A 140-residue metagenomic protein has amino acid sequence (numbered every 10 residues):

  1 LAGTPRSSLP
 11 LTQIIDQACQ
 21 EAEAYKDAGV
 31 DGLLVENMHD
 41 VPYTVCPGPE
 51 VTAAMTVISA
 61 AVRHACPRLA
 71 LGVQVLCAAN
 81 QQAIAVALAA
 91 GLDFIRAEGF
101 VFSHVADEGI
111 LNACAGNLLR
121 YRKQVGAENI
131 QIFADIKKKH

Functional and structural regions predicted by a protein language model:
L1-Q20, L71-A79, I136-H140: Active-site mouth loops of central-metabolism enzymes
S8-I15, G48, T52, E108-L111: Flexible, glycine- and charge-enriched loops at secondary-structure boundaries
E23-K26, A87-L88: Non-catalytic positions within long, well-ordered alpha-helices that form the structural scaffold/packing of enzyme
G29-A54, F102-D107: Glycine-rich, proline-tolerant flexible connector loops at the mouths of alpha/beta enzymes
G29-H39, A70-Q74, A97, I132-D135: Short beta-strand segments at enzyme active-site cores
T44-V73, N112-A134: Alpha-helix-loop-beta-strand connector modules within alpha/beta enzyme cores
T52-F94, E98-H104: Glycine/small-residue-rich loop that forms an oxyanion/phosphate-binding "nest" at active or ligand-binding sites
Q81, A85-H140: Conserved anion-binding
